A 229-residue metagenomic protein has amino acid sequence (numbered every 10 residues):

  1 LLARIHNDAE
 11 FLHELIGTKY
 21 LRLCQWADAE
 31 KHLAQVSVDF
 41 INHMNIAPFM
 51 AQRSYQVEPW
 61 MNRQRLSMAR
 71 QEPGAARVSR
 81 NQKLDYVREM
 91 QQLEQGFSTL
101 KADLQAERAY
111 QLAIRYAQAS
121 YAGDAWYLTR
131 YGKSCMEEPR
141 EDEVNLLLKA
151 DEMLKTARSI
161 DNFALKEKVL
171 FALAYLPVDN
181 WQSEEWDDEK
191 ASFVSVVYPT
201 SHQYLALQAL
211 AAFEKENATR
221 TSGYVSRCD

Functional and structural regions predicted by a protein language model:
L1-D229: Extracytoplasmic/secretory-pathway proteins
